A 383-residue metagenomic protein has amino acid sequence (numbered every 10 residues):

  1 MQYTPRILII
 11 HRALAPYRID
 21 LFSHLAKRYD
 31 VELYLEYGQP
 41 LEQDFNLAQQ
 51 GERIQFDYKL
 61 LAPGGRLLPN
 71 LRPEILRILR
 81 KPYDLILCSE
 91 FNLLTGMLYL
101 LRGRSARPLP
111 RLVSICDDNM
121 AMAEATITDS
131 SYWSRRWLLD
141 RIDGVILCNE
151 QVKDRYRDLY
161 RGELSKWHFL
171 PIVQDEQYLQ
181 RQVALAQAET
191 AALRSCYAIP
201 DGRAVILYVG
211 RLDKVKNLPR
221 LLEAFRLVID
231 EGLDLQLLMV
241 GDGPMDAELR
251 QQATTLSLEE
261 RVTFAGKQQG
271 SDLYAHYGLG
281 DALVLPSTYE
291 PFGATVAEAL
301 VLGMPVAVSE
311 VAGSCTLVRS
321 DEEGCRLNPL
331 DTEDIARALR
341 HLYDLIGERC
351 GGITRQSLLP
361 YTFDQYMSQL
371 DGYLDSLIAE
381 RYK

Functional and structural regions predicted by a protein language model:
I19-D20, A204-L227, P244-R250: A conserved mid-protein helix/loop that constitutes part of the nucleotide-sugar donor-binding site
L93-L94, P110-D129, D143-G144: A short, histidine- and acid-enriched strand-loop-helix "catalytic/donor-clamping" loop that lines the nucleotide-sugar
D140-T190: Donor nucleotide-sugar binding/catalytic pocket of nucleotide-sugar-dependent glycosyltransferases
R250-Q268: Nucleotide-activated donor-binding/catalytic signature segment of Leloir-type glycosyltransferases, i.e., the conserved
K267-Q268, A275-G280, L370: Short alpha-helical donor nucleotide-sugar binding micro-motif in glycosyltransferases
T288: Aromatic "clamp/platform" in nucleotide-sugar-dependent glycosyltransferases that forms part of the donor/acceptor
P305-V308: Short hydrophobic beta-strand element within catalytic cores of glycosyltransferases and related nucleotide-activated
S320-D321, C325-T332, H341-I346: Conserved acidic donor-binding segment of nucleotide-sugar-dependent glycosyltransferases
